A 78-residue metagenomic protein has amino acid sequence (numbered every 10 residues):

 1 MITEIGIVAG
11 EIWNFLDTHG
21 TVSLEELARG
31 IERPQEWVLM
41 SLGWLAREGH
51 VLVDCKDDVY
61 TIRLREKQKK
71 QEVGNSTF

Functional and structural regions predicted by a protein language model:
M1-I2, W44: Short glycine/proline-centered loop/turn elements that form peptide/ligand docking sites
I2-A9, S23, C55-F78: Short, cationic-aromatic polyanion-contact patches
I5-G30: Short amphipathic alpha-helical interface segments
L27, L39, K56-D57: Short loop/turn and capping residues at structural boundaries
R33-W44: Short amphipathic alpha-helical interaction segments
A46-K56: A short, conserved structural fragment
